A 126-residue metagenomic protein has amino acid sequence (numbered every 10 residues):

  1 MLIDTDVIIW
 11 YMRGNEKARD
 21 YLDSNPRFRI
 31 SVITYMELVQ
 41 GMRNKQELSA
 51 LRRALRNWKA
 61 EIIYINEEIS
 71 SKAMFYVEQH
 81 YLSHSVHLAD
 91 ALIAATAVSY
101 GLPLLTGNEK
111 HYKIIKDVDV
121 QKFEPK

Functional and structural regions predicted by a protein language model:
M1-I30, Q40-R53, K126: Short, well-structured N-terminal submotif of metal-dependent ribonuclease cores
D4-T5, L38, A73, A97 (+1 more regions): Generic structural signal for small/hydrophobic residues in well-ordered secondary structure, especially within
V7-I8, T34, I69, L92-I93 (+1 more regions): Alpha-helix capping/helix-boundary segments
I8-I9, M36-V39, K113, Q121: Nucleotide phosphate-binding site architecture
S24, W58, I115-K116: Short, structured coil segments at secondary-structure junctions
S31, Y35, L48-L51, S70 (+1 more regions): A general structural signal for well-ordered alpha-helical segments in protein cores
E61-G107: Active-site neighborhoods of divalent-metal-dependent phosphate/nucleic-acid chemistry enzymes
S99-K126: Acidic, PIN/NYN-like endoribonuclease modules and their adjacent C-terminal/linker elements
